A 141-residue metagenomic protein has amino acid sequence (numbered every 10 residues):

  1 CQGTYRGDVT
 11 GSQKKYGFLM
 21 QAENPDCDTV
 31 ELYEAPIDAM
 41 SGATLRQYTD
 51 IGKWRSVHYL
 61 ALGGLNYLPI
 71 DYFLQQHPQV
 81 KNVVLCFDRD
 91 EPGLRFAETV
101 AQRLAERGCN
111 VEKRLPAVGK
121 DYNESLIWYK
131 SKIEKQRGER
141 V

Functional and structural regions predicted by a protein language model:
C1-E23: Basic, glycine-enriched DNA-binding surface that flanks or lies within the catalytic cores of DNA
T10, Y33, G64: Conserved phosphate-coordination/catalytic loops
N24-V30: A short, charged/proline- and glycine-enriched loop that marks the coil->beta-strand transition at the N-terminal
D28, T44-V141: TOPRIM fold recognition
E34-I37, R89: Helix N-cap/beta->alpha junction signal
